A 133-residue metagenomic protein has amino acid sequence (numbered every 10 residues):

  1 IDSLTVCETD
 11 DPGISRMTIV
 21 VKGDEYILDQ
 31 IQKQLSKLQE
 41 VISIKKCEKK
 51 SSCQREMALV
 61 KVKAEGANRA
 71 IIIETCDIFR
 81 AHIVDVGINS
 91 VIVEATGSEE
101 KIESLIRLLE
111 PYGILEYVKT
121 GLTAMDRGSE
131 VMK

Functional and structural regions predicted by a protein language model:
I1-R16, V20-K133: Long, contiguous binding/interaction regions
